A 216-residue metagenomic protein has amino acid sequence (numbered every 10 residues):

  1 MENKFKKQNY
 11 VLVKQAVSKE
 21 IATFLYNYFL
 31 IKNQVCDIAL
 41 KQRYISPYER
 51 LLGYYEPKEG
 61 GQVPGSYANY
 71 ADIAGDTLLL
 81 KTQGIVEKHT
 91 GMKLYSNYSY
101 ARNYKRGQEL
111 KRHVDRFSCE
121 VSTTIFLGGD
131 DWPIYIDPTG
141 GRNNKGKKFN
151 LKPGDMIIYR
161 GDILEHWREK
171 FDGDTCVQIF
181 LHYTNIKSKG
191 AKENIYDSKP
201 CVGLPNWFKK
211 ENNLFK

Functional and structural regions predicted by a protein language model:
M1-K6, N206-F208, N213: Fe(II)/2-oxoglutarate
M1-T90: Non-heme Fe(II)/2-oxoglutarate
K4-K7, Y95, G128, T175: A short, polar/charged loop/turn motif at coil->beta-strand junctions and beta-hairpin connectors
G61-V63, Y67-A68, T77-Y135: Conserved double-stranded beta-helix
R102, D172-G173: A short beta-turn/loop motif at secondary-structure boundaries
R106-I163, W167, D174-I179, T184-P200: Catalytic core of non-heme Fe(II) oxygenases with the double-stranded beta-helix
I195-L204, K209-E211: Extended, aromatic/histidine-rich regions of cofactor-dependent oxidoreductases associated with respiratory
